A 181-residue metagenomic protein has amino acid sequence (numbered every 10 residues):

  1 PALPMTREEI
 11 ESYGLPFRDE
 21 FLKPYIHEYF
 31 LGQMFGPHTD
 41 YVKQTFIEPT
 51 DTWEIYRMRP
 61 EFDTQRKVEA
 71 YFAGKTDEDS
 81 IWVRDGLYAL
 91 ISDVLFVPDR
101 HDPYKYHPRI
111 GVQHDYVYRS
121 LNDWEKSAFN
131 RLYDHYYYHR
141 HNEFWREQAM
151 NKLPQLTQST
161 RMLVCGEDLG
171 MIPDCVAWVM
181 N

Functional and structural regions predicted by a protein language model:
P1-N181: Catalytic cores of glycan-processing enzymes that make or break glycosidic bonds
